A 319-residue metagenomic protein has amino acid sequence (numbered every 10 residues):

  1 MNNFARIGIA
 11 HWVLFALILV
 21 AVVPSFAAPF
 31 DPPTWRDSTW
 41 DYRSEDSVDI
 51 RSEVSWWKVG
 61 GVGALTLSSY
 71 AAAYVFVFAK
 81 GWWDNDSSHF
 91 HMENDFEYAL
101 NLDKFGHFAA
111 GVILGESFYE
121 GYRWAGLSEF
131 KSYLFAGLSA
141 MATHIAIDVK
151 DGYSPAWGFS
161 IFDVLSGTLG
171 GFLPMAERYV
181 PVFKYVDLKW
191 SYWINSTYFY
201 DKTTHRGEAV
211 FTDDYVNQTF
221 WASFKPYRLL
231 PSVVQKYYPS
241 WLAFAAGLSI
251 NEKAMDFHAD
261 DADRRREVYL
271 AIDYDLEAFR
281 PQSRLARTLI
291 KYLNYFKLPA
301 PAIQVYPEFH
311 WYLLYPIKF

Functional and structural regions predicted by a protein language model:
W12-V22: Bacterial N-terminal signal peptides
V23-K104, F108-G115, Y119-L127, S232-Y237 (+2 more regions): N-terminal targeting leaders of membrane proteins
T143, V186-L188, S240-A246, L270: Transmembrane beta-strands of outer-membrane beta-barrel proteins
I147-T168: Interfacial helix-loop-helix junctions of multi-pass membrane proteins
I161-N217, A222: Glycine- and acidic-residue-rich phosphate-binding/metal-coordinating active-site segment common to enzymes that handle
F172-A176, F220-P226, L270-L276, P307 (+1 more regions): Residues on the lipid-exposed face of transmembrane beta-strands in outer-membrane beta-barrel proteins
Y192-S196, L248-A254, L276-A278: Transmembrane beta-strands of outer-membrane beta-barrel pores
D214-F220, S240, R264-V268: Residues that define the transmembrane beta-barrel architecture of outer-membrane proteins
